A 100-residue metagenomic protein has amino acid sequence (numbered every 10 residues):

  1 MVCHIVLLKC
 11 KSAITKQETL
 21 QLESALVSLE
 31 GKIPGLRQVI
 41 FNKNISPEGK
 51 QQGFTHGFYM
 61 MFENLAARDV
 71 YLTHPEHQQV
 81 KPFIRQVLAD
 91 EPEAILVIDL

Functional and structural regions predicted by a protein language model:
M1-T55, E63-T73, L96-L100: Short S/T/G/P-rich N-terminal loop/turn motif that feeds into the first structured element of a domain
V27-E30, E76-P82, L88: A common structural junction motif
F83-L100: Charge-dense polyanion-binding interfaces
